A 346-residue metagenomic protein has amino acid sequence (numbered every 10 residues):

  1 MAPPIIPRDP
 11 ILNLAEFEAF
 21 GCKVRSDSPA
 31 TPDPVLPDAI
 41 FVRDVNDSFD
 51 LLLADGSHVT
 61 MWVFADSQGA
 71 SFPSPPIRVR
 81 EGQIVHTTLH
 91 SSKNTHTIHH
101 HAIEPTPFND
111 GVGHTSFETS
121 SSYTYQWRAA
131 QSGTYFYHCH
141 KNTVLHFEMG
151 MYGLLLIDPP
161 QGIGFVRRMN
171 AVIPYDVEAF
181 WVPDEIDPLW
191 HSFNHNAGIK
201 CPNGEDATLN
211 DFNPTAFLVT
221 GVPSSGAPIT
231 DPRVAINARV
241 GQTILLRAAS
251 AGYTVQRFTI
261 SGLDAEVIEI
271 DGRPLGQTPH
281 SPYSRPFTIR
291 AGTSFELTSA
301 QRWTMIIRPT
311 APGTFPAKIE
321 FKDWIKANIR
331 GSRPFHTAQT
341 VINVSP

Functional and structural regions predicted by a protein language model:
M1-F49, H146-G198, R233, F287-P346: Extended terminal and domain-junction accessory segments
M1-H100, E104-P107, H114, E205-T243 (+3 more regions): N-terminal, post-signal-peptide metal-ligating segments of extracellular/periplasmic oxidoreductases, dominated by
R43, T87, I98, C139 (+4 more regions): Divalent metal-coordination and catalytic microenvironments
F49-D50, S92-T95, E104-P107, S132-T134 (+5 more regions): Solvent-exposed loop/turn segments at secondary-structure junctions within structured extracellular/periplasmic domains
I84, N142, W303: Histidine-centered metal-chelating micro-motifs
H90-K93, E104-A130, C201-P346: Histidine- and aromatic-rich segments of cupredoxin/plastocyanin-like copper-binding domains
H96-H101, H138-N142, H146, H191 (+2 more regions): Histidine-centered active-site/metal-ligand motif
I98-H100, P107, H114-V172: Long, hydrophobic, well-ordered secondary-structure blocks that form the structural core and pocket-lining surfaces
